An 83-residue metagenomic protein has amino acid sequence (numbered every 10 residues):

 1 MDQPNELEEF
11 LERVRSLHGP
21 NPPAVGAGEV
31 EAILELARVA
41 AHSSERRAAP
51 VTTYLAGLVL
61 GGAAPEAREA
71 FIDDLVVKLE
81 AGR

Functional and structural regions predicted by a protein language model:
M1-P20: Long, acidic, intrinsically disordered low-complexity segments
D2-E8, E66-R83: C-terminal binding/interaction regions
F10, E29-A32, L36, R68-F71: Amphipathic alpha-helical interface surfaces
S16-P20, R38, H42, P65 (+1 more regions): Generic secondary-structure signature for well-ordered alpha-helical cores
P20-A27, A67: Short, surface-exposed acidic
V25, V30-G61: Amphipathic, hydrophobic secondary-structure cores in small proteins
